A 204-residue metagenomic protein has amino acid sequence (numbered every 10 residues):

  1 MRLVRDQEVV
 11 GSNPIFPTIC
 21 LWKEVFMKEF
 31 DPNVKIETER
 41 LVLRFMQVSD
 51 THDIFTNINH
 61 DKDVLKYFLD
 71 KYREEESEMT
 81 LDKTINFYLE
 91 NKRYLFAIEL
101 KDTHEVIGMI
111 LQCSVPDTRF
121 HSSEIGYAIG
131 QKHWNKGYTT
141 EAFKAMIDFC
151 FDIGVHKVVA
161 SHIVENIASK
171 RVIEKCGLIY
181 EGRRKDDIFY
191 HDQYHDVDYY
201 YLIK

Functional and structural regions predicted by a protein language model:
W22, F26-D53, N57-D61, L95 (+1 more regions): Acyl-donor (CoA/ACP) binding surface of acyl/acetyltransferases
I58-N59, F68, Y88-L89: Hydrophobic residues in alpha-helical segments
D63-K83: Conserved GNAT-fold acetyl-CoA-binding loop/helix
T84-A97: A short helix-loop-beta-strand connector motif used in the catalytic cores of GNAT acetyltransferases and, in some
